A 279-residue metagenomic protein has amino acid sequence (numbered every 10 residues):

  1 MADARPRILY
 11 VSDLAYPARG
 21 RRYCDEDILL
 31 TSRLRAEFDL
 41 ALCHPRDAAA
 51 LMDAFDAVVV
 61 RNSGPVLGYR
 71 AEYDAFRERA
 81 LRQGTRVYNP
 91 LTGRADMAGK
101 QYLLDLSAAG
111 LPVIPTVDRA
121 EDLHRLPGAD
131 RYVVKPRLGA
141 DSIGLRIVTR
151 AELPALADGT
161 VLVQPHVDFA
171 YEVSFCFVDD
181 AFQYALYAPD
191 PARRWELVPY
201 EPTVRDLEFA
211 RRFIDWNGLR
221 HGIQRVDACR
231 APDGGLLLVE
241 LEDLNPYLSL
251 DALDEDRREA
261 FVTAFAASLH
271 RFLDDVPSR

Functional and structural regions predicted by a protein language model:
M1-R86, D274: ATP-binding N-terminal substructure of ATP-dependent carboxylate-amine bond-forming enzymes
D13, S63, E121, R137 (+2 more regions): Flexible loop residues that form catalytic and substrate-binding hotspots at small-molecule/glycan-binding clefts
D27-T31, Y73-E78, L103, L123-H124 (+4 more regions): Short amphipathic alpha-helical segments and helix-helix/interface helices
D47-A54, E78, L123-G128, E152-A155: Short amphipathic alpha-helix with an adjacent loop that forms part of the alpha/beta core around
F55-V60, K135, F175-F177, Y184 (+1 more regions): A short beta-strand motif that forms the metal-chelation/ATP-contact edge of phosphoryl-transfer active sites
D74-I147: A conserved helix-loop-beta module that forms one wall/lid of the active-site cleft in ATP-utilizing catalytic domains
D141-L237: Phosphate-binding site of ATP-dependent enzymes
R230-R279: C-terminal active-site "lid" helix and adjoining low-complexity regulatory extension at the edge of ATP-using catalytic
